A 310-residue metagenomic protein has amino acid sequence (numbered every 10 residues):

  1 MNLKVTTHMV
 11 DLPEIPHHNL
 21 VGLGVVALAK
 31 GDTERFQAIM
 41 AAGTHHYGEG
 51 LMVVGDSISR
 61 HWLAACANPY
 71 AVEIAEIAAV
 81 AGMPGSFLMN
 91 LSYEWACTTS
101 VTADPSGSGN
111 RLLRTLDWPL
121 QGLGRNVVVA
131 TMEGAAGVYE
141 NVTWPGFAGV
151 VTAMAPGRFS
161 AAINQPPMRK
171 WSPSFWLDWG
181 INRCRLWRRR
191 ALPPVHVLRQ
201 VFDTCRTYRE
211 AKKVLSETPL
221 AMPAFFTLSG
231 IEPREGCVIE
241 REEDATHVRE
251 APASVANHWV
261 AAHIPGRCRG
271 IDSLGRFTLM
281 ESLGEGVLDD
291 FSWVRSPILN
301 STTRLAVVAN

Functional and structural regions predicted by a protein language model:
M1-P105, F202-N310: C-terminus-biased signal that marks the final domain/tail of proteins
L12, A42-H46, G50, A65-P193 (+3 more regions): A contiguous strand-loop segment
